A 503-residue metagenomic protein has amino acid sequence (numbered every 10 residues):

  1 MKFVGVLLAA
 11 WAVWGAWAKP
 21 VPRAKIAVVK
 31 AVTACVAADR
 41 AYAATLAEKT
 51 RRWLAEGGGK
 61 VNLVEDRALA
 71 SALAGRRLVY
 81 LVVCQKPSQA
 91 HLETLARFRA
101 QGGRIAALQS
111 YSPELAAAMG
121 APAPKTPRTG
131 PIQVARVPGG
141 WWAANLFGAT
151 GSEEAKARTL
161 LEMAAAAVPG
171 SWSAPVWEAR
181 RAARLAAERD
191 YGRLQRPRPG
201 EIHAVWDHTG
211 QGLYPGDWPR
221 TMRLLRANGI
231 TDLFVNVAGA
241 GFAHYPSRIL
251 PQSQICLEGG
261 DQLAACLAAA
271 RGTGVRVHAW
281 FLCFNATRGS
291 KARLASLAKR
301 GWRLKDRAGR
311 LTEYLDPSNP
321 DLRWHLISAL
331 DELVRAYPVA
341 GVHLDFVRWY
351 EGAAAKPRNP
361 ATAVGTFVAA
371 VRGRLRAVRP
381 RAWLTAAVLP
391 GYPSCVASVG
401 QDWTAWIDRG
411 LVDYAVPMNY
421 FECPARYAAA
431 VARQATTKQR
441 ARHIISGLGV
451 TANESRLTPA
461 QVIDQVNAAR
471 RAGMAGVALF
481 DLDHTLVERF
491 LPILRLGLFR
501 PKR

Functional and structural regions predicted by a protein language model:
V13-G75, E162-A167: Aromatic-Pro/Gly-enriched surface loop or interdomain linker that acts as a lid/target-recognition segment
G57, D217-A243, A336-G341, A472-G476: Catalytic domains of carbohydrate-active enzymes, especially glycoside hydrolases
Q85-N145: A glycine-rich, often tryptophan-bearing local segment used as a flexible ligand/cofactor-contacting loop or short
R198-W206, G212-L213, L263, H278-E332 (+1 more regions): Active-site-adjacent "subsite" loops/lids of carbohydrate-active enzymes
Y245-L257, N285-R310, V347-R358: Aromatic- and acidic-residue-enriched segments that line the glycan-binding/catalytic groove of carbohydrate-active
R276-N285, H343-Y350, P360-V399, H443-T451: Aromatic-lined carbohydrate-recognition surfaces of secreted/lumenal glycan-active proteins
W383-P424: Substrate-binding cleft/loops of secretory-pathway carbohydrate-active enzymes
D413-A428, Q434, I444-R503: Substrate-binding cleft of secreted/luminal carbohydrate-active enzymes
